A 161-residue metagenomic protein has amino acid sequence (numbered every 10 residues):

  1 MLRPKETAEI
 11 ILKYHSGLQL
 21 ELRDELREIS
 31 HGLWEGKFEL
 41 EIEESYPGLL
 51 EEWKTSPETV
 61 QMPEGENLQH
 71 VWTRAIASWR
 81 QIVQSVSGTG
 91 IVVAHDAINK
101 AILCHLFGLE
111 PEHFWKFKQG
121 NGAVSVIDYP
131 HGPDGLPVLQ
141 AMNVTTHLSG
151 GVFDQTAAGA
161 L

Functional and structural regions predicted by a protein language model:
M1, E43, L68, W72-I76: Amphipathic, non-transmembrane alpha-helical scaffold segments
M1-E51: Phosphate-coordination/substrate-recognition cap region in phosphate-metabolizing enzymes
E9-K13, Q84, C104, G108: Short, well-ordered alpha-helices that flank and scaffold nucleotide-derived cofactor binding pockets
G17, I29-E43, G88, C104-L161: Acidic, low-complexity terminal tails and accessory targeting/binding regions of phosphate-metabolizing enzymes
Y46, P57, A75-W79: Short amphipathic alpha-helical/adjacent loop interface patches that line ligand and macromolecule-binding sites
L49-H70: Short glycine/proline- and acidic residue-enriched helix-loop micro-motifs that form flexible lids or anion-recognition
I82, V86-A97: Generic beta-sheet signal
